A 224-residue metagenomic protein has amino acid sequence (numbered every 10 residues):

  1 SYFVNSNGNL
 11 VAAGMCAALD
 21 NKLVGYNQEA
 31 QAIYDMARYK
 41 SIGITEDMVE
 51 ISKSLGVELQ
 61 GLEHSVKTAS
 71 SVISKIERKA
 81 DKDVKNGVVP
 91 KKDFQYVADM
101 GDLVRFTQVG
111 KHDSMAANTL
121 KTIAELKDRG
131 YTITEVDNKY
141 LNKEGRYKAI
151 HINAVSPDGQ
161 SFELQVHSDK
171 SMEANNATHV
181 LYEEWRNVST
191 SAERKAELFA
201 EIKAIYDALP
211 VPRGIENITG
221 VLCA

Functional and structural regions predicted by a protein language model:
S1-D99, A116, L120, N176 (+2 more regions): Charge-rich, low-complexity segments
P90-A224: Long beta-strand-rich cores associated with HINT superfamily self-processing modules
